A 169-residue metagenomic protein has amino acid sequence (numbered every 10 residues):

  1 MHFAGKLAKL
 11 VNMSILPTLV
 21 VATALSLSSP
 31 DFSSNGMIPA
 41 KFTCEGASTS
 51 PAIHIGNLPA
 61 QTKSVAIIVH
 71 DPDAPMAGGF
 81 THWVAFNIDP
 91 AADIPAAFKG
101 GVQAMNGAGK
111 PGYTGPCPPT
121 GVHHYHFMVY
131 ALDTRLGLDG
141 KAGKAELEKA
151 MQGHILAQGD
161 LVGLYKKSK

Functional and structural regions predicted by a protein language model:
H2-T18: Bacterial N-terminal signal peptides that target proteins for export
A22-K169: N-terminus-centered regions that define maturation/targeting leaders and the start of the first functional domain
